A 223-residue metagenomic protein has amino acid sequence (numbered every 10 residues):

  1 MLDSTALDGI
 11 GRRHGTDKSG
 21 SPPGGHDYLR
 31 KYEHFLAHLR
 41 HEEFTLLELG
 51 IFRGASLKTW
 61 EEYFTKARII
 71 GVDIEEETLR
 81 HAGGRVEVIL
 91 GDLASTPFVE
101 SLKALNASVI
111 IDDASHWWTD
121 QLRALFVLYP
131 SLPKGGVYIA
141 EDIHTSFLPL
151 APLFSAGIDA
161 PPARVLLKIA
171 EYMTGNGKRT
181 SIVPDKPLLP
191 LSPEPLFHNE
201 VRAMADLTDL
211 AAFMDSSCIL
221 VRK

Functional and structural regions predicted by a protein language model:
M1-V109, S115-A140, H144-K223: A short alpha-helical cap/connector motif
